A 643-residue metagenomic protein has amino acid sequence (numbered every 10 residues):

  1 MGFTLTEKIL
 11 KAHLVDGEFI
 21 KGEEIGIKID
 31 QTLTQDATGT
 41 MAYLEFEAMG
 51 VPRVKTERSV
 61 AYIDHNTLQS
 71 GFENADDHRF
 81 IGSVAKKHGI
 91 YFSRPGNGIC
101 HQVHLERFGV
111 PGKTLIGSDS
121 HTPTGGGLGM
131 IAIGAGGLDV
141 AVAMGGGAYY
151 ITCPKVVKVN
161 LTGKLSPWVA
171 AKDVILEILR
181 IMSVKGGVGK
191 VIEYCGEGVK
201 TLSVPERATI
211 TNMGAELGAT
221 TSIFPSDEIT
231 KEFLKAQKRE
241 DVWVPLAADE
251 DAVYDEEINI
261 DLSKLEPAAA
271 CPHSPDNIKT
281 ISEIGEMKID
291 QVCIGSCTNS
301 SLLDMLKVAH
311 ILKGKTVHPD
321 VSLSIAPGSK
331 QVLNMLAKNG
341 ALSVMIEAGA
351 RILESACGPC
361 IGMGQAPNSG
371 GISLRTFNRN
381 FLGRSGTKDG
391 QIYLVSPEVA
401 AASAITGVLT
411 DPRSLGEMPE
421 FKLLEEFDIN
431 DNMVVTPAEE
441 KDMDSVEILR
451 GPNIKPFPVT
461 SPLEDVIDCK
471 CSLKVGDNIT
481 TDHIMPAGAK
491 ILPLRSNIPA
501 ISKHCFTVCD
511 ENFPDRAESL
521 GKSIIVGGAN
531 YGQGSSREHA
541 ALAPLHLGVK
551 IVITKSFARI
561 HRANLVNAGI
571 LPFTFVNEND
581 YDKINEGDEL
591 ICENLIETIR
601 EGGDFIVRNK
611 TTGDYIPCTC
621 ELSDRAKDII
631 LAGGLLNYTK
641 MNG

Functional and structural regions predicted by a protein language model:
M1-G643: Fe-S-dependent hydro-lyases/dehydratases of central metabolism
